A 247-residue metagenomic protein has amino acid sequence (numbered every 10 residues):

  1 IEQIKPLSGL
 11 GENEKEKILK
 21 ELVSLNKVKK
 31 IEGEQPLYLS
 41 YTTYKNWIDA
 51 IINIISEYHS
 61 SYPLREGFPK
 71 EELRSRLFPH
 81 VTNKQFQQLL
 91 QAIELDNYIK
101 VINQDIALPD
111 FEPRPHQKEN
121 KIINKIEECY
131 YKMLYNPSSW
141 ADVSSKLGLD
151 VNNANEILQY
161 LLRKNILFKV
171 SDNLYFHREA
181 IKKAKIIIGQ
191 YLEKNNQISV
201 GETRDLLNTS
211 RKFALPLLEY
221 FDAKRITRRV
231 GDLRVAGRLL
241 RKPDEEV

Functional and structural regions predicted by a protein language model:
I1-K169, A180-I226, V235-A236, R241-V247: C-terminal effector modules of nucleic-acid-centric enzymes and ribosome-associated factors
D172-N173: Histidine-acidic metal/acid-base catalytic patches
